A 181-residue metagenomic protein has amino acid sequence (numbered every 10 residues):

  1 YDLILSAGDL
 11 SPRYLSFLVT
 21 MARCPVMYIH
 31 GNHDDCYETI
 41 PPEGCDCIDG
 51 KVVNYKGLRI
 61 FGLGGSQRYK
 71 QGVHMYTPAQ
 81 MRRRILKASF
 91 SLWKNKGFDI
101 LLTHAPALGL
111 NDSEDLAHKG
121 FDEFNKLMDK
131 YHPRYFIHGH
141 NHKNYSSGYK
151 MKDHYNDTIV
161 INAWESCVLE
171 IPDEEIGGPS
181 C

Functional and structural regions predicted by a protein language model:
Y1-Y55, K130, N156-I159, A163-S166: Core catalytic region of metal-dependent phosphoesterases/phosphodiesterases, especially metallo-beta-lactamase-like
I4-S6, I100-L102, I137: Structural motif
L10-S16, N32-T39, R68-G72, A107-N111 (+2 more regions): Active-site environment of divalent metal-dependent phosphoester hydrolases
S11-Y14, I85, G120-F124: Amphipathic coiled-coil/heptad-repeat helices and related helical stalk/stem segments that mediate oligomerization
C24, F98, F124-H138: Proline-aspartate-enriched helix->loop->beta-strand connector
H30-K119: Conserved catalytic scaffold of divalent metal-dependent phosphoesterases
V52-K56, L127-K130, K143-C181: Binuclear metal-dependent phosphoesterase catalytic core
